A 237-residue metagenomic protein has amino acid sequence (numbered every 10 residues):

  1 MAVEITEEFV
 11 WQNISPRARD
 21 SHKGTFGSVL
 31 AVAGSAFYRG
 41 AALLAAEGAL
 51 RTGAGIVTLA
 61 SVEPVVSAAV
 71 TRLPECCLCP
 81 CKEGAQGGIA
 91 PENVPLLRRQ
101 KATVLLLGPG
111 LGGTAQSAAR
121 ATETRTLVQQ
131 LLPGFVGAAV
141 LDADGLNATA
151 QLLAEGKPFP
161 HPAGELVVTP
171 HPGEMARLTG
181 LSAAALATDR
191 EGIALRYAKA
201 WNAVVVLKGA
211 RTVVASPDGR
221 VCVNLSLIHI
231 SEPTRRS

Functional and structural regions predicted by a protein language model:
M1-E7, A60-L225: Glycine-rich phosphate/dinucleotide-binding loop and adjoining beta-alpha-beta core of small-molecule
M1-K23: Positively charged, low-complexity intrinsically disordered leader regions
D20-T25, L97-K101: Glycine-rich phosphate/diphosphate-binding loops that line cofactor/substrate pockets in enzymes
H22, H171, H229: Histidine-centered active-site/metal-ligand motif
H22-C77, E83-Q86: Substrate-binding N-lobe of the ribokinase-like
G24-A31, D218-I228: Glycine/charged-rich beta-loop-alpha catalytic/anionic-binding loops adjacent to active sites
A45, A194, I230: Aromatic/hydrophobic pocket-lining residues that form π-stacking "cages" and hydrophobic walls in ligand
I228-S237: Single conserved hydrophobic/aromatic residue that forms the stacking wall/gate of nucleotide- or nucleobase-binding
